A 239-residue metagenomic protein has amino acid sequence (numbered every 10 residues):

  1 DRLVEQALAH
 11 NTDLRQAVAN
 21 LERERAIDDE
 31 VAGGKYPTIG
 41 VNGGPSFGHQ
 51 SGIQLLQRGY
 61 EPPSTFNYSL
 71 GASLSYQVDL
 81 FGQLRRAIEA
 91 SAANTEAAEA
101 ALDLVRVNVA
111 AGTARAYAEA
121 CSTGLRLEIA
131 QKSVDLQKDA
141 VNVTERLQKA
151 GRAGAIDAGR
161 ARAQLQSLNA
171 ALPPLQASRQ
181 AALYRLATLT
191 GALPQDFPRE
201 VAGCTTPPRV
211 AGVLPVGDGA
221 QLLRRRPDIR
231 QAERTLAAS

Functional and structural regions predicted by a protein language model:
D1-D28, T206-A237: Bacterial Sec-pathway N-terminal export signals of envelope proteins
D1-G112: Short flexible linkers and secondary-structure junctions
V4, S69-S73, Y117, R162 (+1 more regions): Membrane-embedded beta-strand positions in outer-membrane beta-barrel channels/transporters
L8-A9, A32, C121, T190 (+1 more regions): Alpha-helix boundary recognition
D79, G124, D228: Conserved acidic functional residues
L84, A93, A100-D218: Periplasmic alpha-helical coiled-coil/stalk elements that build and connect Gram-negative outer-membrane
